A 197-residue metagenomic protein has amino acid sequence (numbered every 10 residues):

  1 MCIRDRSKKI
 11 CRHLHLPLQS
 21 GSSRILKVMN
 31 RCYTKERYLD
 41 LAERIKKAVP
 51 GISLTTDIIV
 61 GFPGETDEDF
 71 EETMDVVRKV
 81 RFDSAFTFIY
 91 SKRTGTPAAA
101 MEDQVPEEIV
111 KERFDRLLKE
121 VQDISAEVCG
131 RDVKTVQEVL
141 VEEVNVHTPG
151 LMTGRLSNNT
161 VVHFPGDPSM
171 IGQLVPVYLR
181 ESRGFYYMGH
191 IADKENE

Functional and structural regions predicted by a protein language model:
R4-S84, G95-I109: Conserved non-cysteine loop/helix-boundary elements of the Radical SAM core domain that shape
P17-Q19, T55-D57, F88, E142 (+2 more regions): Generic beta-strand/beta-sheet core signal
Q19, I59-F62, R93, M152 (+2 more regions): Short glycine/serine/threonine-biased micro-segments
Y33, Y38, Y90, Y178 (+1 more regions): Sequence-level detector for tyrosine residue identity
I52, A85-F86, N145, H163: Hydrophobic alpha-helical context, especially transmembrane and signal-peptide helices
S91-T94, C129-G130: AMP-binding (ANL) adenylation modules
A100-E197: Terminal RNA-binding accessory module
